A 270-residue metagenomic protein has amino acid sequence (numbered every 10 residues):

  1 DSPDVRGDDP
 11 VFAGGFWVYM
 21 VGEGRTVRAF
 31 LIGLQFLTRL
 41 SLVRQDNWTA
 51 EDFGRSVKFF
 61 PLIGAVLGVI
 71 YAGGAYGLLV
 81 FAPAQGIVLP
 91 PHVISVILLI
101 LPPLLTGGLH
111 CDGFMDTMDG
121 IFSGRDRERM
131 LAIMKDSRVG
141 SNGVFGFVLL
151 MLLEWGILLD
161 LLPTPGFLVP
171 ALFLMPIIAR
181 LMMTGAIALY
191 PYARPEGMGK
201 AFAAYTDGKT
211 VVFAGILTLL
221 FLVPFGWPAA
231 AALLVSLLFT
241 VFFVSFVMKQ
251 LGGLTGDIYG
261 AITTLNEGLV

Functional and structural regions predicted by a protein language model:
R6-G7, G14: A cross-taxon signal for low-complexity, glycine/charged-rich
G15-G107, S123-L131, D136-V270: Hydrophobic alpha-helical transmembrane segments
G108-G113: Juxtamembrane transmembrane-helix boundary signature
G120: Residues immediately C-terminal
